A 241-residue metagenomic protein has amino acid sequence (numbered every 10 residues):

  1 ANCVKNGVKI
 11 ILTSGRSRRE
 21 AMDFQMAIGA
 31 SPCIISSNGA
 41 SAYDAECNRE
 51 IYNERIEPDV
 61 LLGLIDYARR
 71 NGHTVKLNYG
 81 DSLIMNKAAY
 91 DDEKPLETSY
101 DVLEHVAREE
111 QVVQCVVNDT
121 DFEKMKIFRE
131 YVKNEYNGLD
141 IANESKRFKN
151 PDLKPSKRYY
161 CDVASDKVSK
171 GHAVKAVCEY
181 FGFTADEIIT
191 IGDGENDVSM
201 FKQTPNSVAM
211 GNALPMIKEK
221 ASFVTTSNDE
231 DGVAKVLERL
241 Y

Functional and structural regions predicted by a protein language model:
A1-E93: Active-site phosphate-binding/coordination module
C3, S14, N38, C115 (+3 more regions): Residue-level signal for inorganic ion chemistry
S14, V174, T184-T226: Acidic, Mg2+-coordinating phosphoryl-transfer loop and its flanking beta/alpha structural elements, shared across
E20-D23, I127, A173, S199-M200 (+2 more regions): Phosphate- and divalent-cation-binding pockets in alpha/beta enzyme and binding domains that engage nucleotide-derived
I28-A30, N38, E46, Y136 (+2 more regions): Short, structured coil segments at secondary-structure junctions
G39, K146-R147, G211-P215: Short, polar loop motifs at secondary-structure junctions
Y67, N71-T74, N78-I191, E195-V198 (+1 more regions): Conserved acidic, metal-coordinating active-site core of Asp-based, Mg2+-dependent phosphoryl-transfer enzymes
C178-F181, L237-Y241: Short, hydrophobic alpha-helical segments
